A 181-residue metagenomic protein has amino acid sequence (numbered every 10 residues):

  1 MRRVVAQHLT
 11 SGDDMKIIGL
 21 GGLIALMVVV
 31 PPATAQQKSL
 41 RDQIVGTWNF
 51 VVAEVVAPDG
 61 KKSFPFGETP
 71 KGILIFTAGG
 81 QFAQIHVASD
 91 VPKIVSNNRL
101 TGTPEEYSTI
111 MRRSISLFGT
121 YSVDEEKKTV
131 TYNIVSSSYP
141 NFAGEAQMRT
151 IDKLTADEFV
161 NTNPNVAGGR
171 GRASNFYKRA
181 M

Functional and structural regions predicted by a protein language model:
M1-D14: Short, Lys/Arg-enriched N-terminal segments with co-localized hydrophobic residues within the first ~10-30 amino acids
A6-H8, M27, A35: Short stretches within intrinsically disordered, low-complexity N-terminal or propeptide regions
H8-L9, A25, V52, E125: Residues at secondary-structure transition points
G12, I24, V45-T47: Intrinsically disordered regions, especially transient/low-confidence alpha-helical propensity segments and coil-helix
M15-K16, E126: Intrinsically disordered, low-complexity regions of eukaryotic proteins
G19-V30: Bacterial N-terminal signal peptides
P31-M181: Lipid interaction determinants
